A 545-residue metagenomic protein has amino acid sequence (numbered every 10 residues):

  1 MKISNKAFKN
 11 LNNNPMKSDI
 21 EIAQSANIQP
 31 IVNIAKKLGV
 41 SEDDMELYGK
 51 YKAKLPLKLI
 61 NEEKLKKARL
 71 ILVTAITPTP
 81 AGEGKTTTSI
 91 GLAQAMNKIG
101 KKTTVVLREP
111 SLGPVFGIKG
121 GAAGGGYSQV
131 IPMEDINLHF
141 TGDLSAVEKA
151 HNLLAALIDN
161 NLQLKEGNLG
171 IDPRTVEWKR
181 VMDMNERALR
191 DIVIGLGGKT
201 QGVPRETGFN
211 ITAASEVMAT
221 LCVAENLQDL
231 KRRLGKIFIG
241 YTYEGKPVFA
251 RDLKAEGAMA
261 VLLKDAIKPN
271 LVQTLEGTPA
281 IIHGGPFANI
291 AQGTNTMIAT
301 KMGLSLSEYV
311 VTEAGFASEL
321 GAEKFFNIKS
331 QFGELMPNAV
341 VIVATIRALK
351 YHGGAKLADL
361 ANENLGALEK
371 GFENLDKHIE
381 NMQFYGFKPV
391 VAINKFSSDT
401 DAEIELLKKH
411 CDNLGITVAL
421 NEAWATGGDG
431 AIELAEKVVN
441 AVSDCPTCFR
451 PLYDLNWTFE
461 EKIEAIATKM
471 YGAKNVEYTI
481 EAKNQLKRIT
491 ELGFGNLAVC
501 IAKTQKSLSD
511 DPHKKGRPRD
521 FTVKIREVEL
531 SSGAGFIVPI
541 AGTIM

Functional and structural regions predicted by a protein language model:
A7-M545: Flexible phosphate-sensing "switch/lid" loops adjacent to ATP/NTP-binding sites across phosphate-transfer
